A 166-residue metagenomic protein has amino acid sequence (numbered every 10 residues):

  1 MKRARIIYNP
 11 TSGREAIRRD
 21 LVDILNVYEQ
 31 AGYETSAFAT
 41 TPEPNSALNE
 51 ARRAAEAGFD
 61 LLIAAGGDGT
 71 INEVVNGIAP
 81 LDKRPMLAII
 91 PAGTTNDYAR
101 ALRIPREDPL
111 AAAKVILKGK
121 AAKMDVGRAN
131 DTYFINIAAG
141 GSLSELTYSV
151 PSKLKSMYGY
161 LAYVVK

Functional and structural regions predicted by a protein language model:
M1-L62, N72: ATP/NTP phosphate-donor binding region
P10, A65-G67, I90-A92: Glycine-rich beta-strand-to-loop/alpha-helix junction loops that act as flexible
A31, F38, P80-K166: Catalytic core of DAGKc-family lipid kinases
L48-E50, V75, A122, K166: A generic local structural motif
L62-I63, A79: Nuclease catalytic cores that cleave nucleic-acid phosphodiester bonds, predominantly acidic two-metal-ion
T70-K83: Short Gly/Thr/Asp-enriched flexible loops that form oxyanion-binding sites at enzyme active sites
